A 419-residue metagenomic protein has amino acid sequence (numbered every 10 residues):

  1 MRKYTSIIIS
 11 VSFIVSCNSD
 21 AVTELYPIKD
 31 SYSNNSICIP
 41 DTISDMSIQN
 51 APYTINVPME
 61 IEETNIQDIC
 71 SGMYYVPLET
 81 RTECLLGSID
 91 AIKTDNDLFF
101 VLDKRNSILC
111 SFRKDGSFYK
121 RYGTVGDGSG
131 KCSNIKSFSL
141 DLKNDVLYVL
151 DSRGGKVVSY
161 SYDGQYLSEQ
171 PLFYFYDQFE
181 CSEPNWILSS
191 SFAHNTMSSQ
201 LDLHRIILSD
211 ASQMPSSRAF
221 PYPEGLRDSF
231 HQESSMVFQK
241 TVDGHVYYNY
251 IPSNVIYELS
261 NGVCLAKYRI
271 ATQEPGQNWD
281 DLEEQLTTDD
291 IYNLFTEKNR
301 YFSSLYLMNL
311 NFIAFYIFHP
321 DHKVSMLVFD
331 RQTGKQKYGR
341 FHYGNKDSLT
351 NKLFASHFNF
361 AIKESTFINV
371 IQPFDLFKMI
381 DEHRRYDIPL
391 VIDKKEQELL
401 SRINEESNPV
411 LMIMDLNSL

Functional and structural regions predicted by a protein language model:
N18-A21: Bacterial signal peptide processing site
Y26-Y75: Blade/loop signatures of beta-propeller domains
P52-T54, L98-K104, D145-D151, N185-S198 (+4 more regions): Short beta-strand elements that form the blades of beta-propeller/WD-repeat-like and other beta-sheet-rich scaffold
E79-A91, I108, S117-N144, D151: Blade-loop segments of beta-propeller domains
R81-T82, G123-K131, P171-Q178, Y222-R227 (+2 more regions): Short coil/turn segments at the loop-to-beta-strand junctions that recur within blades of beta-propeller repeat folds
S88-A91, S133-F138, Y174-S182, S229-V237 (+2 more regions): Repeated scaffold domains used in trafficking and secretory/extracellular systems, primarily beta-propellers
N134, D151-L203, R218-R227: Asp-box/WD-like beta-propeller blade repeats and closely related beta-sheet repeat scaffolds
K267-D289, Q332-K363, F377: Conserved blade-ending motifs and adjacent loop-strand segments that build the rim/top face of beta-propeller domains
